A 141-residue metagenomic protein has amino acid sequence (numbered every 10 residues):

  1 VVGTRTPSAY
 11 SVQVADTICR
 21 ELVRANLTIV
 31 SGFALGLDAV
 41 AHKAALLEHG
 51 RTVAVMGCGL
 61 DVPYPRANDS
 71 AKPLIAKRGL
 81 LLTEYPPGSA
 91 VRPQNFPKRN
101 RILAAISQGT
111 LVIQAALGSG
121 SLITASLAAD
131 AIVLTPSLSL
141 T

Functional and structural regions predicted by a protein language model:
V2-T141: Glycine-biased, small-residue-rich flexible motifs in mid-sequence functional cores and linkers
